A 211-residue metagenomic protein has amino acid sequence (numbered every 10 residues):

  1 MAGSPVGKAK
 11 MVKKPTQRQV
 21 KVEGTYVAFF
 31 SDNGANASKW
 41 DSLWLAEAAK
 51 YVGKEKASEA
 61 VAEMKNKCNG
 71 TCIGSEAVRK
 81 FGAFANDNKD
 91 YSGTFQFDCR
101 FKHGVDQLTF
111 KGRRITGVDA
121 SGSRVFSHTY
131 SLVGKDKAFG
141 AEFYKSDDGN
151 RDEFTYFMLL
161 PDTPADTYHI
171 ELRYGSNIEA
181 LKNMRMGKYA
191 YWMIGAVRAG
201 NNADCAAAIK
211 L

Functional and structural regions predicted by a protein language model:
M1-P5: Bacterial Sec-dependent signal peptides at the C-terminal "C-region" and cleavage site
G7, R79-L211: Calycin-type beta-barrel ligand-binding domains and close structural analogs
K8-V27: N-terminal helix-cap/turn-to-beta initiation motif at the start of protein domains
K14, V20, S31-N33, L43-A46 (+1 more regions): Positively charged, hydrophobic/aromatic-enriched amphipathic segments
F30-C68: Internal, charge-rich low-complexity segments
N66, G70-E76: Long amphipathic alpha-helical protein-interaction segments
